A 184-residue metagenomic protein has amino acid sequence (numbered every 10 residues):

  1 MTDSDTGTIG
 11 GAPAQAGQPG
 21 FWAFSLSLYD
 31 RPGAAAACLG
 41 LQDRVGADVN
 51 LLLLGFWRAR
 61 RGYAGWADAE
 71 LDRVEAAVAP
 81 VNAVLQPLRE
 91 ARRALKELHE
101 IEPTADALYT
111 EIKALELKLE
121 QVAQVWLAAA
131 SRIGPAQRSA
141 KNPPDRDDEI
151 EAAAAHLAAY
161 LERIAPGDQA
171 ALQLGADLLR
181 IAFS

Functional and structural regions predicted by a protein language model:
M1-Q15: Long, acidic, intrinsically disordered low-complexity segments
T2-D3, W22-L26, L178-S184: Acidic, glycine/proline-rich low-complexity segments that act as flexible tails and inter-domain linkers
Q18-Q42: Short, Lys/Arg-rich amphipathic segments at extreme N-termini
G33-A77: N-terminal interaction modules that seed assembly of large macromolecular complexes
A37, D48-L53, V84-P87, T104 (+1 more regions): Residue-level detector of well-ordered alpha-helical segments, enriched for hydrophobic/aromatic packing positions
L39, G55, D72-E75, R93 (+2 more regions): Amphipathic alpha-helical segments within well-ordered protein domains
D72-L88, A159-I164: Short, mixed-charge aromatic SLiMs
A94-S184: A charged, amphipathic interaction segment
